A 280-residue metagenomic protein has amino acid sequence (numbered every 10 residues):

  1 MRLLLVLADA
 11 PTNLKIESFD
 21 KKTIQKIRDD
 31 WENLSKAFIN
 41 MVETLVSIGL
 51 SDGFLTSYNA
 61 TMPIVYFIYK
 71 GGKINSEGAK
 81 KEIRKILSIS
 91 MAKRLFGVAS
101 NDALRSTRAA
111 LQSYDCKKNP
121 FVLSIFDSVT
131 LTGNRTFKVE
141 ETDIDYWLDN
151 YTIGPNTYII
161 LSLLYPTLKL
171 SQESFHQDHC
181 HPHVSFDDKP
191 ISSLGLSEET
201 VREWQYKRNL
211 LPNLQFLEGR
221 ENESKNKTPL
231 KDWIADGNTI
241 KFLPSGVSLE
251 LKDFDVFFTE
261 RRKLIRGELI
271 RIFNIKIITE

Functional and structural regions predicted by a protein language model:
M1-N134: A cross-family structural signal marking well-folded subdomains
M62, K85, I89, F175-D178 (+4 more regions): Feature representing long, continuous alpha-helical segments
N75, L95-F96, F186-K189, K225-D232 (+1 more regions): Short conserved micro-motifs at the rims of enzyme active sites and ligand-binding pockets
M91-K189: Intrinsically disordered, low-complexity N-proximal targeting/linker segments that flank membranes
S171, E203-W204, I278-E280: Extended, charge-rich low-complexity regions and/or helical-solenoid scaffolds
F175, S185-E223: Short beta-strand-alpha-helix junction that forms the catalytic/metal-binding core of metal-dependent nuclease domains
Q205-R208, S224-L249: Polybasic, low-complexity binding patches
A235, K241-E280: C-terminal, well-folded lobe of enzymatic/effector domains
